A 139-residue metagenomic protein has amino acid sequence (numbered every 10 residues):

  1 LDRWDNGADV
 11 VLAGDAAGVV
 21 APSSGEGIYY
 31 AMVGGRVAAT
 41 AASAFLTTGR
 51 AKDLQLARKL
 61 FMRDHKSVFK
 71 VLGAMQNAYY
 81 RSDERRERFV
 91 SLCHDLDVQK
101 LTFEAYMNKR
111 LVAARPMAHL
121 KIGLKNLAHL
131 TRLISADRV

Functional and structural regions predicted by a protein language model:
L1-T47: FAD/FMN-dependent oxidoreductases across multiple families
S43-V139: C-terminal helical "tail/cap" subdomain of flavin- and related membrane-associated enzymes
